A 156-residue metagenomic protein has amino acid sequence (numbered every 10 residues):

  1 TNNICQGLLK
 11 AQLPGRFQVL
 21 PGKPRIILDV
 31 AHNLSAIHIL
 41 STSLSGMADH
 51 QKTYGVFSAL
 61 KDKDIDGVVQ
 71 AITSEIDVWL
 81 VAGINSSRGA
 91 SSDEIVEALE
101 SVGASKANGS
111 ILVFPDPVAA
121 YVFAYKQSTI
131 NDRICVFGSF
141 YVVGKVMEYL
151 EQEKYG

Functional and structural regions predicted by a protein language model:
T1-V78: Nucleotide phosphate-binding/pyrophosphate-handling subdomain across enzymes that bind or process nucleotide phosphates
P14, I37, T53, S92-I95 (+2 more regions): A general structural signal for well-ordered alpha-helical segments in protein cores
R25-I27, L34, V69-R133: C-terminal helical cap/extension that packs against the catalytic core of soluble nucleotide-cofactor enzymes
I37-H38, I65-G67, S91-S92, K145-E148: Short glycine-/acidic-enriched loop or helix-start segments at secondary-structure transitions that form or flank
M47-D49, V102-A107, K154-Y155: Short helix-capping segments at alpha-helix termini
A59-K61, G83-N85, F140: Residue-level signal for short, function-critical loop segments
F140-G156: Glycine/aspartate-rich loop-and-adjacent alpha/beta segment that forms the canonical ThDP
